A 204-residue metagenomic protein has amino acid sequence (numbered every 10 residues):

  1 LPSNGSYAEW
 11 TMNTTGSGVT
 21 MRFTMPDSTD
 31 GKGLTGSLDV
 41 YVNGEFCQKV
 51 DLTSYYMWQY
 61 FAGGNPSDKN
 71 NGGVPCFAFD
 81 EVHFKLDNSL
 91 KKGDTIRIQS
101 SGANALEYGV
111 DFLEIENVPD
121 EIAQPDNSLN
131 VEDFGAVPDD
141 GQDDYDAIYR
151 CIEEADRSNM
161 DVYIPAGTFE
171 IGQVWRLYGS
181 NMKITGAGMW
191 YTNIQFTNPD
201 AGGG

Functional and structural regions predicted by a protein language model:
L1-Q124: Extracytoplasmic
M12-T14, L86, V131, I164 (+2 more regions): Hydrophobic residues in beta-strands and at strand termini
M25, Y145, Y149, E153-A201: N-terminal extracellular ligand-recognition/capping segment immediately after the signal peptide
S28-D30, V137-Q142, G172: A generic structural signal for short coil/turn motifs at secondary-structure boundaries
N71-A78, Q195-G204: Aromatic/His-enriched, Gly/Pro-containing loop or helix-boundary segments that lie immediately adjacent to catalytic
D94-I96, S128, M160-V162: Hydrophobic beta-strand segments of well-ordered beta-sheets in folded domains
G109, N127-N130, W190: Cysteine-rich, disulfide-stabilized extracellular repeat modules
E114-A147: Right-handed parallel beta-helix/beta-solenoid
